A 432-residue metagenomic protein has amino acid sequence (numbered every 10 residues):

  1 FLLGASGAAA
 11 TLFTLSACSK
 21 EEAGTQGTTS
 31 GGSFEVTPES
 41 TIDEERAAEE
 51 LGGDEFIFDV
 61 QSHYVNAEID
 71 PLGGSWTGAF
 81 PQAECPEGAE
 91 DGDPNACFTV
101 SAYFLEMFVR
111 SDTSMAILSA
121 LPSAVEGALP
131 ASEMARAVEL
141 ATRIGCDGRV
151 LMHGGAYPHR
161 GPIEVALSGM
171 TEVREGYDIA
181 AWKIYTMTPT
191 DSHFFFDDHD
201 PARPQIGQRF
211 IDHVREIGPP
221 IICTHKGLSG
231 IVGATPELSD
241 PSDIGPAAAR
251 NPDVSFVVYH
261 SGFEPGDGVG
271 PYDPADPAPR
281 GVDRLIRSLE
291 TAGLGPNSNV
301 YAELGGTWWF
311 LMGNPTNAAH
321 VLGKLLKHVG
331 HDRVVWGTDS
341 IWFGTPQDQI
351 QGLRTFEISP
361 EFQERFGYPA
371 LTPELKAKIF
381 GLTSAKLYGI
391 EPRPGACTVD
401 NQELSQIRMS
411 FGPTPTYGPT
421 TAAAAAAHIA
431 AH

Functional and structural regions predicted by a protein language model:
F1-S19, G24-F56, D70-L72, Q82 (+4 more regions): Mid-to-C-terminal alpha-helical segments outside catalytic/metal-binding sites
G32-T41, S123-S239: Active-site gating/metal-coordination segments in enzymes
D43, F196-W336, F362-A370, T416-A431: Catalytic pocket-lining loop regions of alpha/beta-barrel enzymes, especially the amidohydrolase/enolase/GH5 lineages
F56-D59, M115-I117, R149-H153, I179-K183 (+4 more regions): Structural preference for beta-strand elements that scaffold enzyme active sites
Q61-A67, H225, H260: Histidine-centered divalent metal-coordination motifs
S62, S75-F98, A102-A128, R149-Y157 (+2 more regions): Divalent metal-dependent hydrolysis catalytic cores, especially in the metallo-beta-lactamase
E87-E106, A128-R143, A166-S168, A202-F210 (+5 more regions): Well-ordered, non-membrane alpha-helical segments in soluble/globular domains
D339: Active-site glycine-centered loops adjacent to acidic/histidine catalytic or metal-binding residues that shape
